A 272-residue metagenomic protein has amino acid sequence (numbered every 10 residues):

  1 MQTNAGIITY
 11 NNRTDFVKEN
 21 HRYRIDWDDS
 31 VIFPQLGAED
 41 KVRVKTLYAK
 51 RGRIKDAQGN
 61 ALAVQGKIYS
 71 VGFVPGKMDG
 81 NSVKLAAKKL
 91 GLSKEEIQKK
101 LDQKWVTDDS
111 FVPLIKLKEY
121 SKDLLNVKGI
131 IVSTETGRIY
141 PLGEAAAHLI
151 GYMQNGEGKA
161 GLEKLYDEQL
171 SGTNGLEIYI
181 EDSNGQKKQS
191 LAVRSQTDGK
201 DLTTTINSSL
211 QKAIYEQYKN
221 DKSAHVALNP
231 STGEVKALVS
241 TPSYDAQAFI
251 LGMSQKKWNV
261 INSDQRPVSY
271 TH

Functional and structural regions predicted by a protein language model:
M1-T3: Short beta-strand segments that buttress and anchor functional surface loops
A5-T9, D15-K18, R24-L36, V42-Y48 (+1 more regions): Small/polar-residue-rich segments within soluble enzyme cores
G37, V71-S82, S243-V260: A short, polar/charged loop-to-alpha-helix boundary motif
K50-G52, A224: A conserved glycine-rich beta-strand in the N-terminal activation segment of trypsin-fold
I54-L62, I214, L228-K236: Short, glycine-anchored, charge-dense loop/turn motifs used at functional sites
K89-S93, Y152, G156, Q169 (+4 more regions): Structured segments of extracytoplasmic/periplasmic soluble domains in secreted or envelope-associated proteins
Q186-A224, L228: Conserved, well-ordered alpha-helix/loop/beta-strand core segments that scaffold catalytic motifs
T271-H272: Conserved small/polar residues in nucleotide/adenosyl-binding loops
